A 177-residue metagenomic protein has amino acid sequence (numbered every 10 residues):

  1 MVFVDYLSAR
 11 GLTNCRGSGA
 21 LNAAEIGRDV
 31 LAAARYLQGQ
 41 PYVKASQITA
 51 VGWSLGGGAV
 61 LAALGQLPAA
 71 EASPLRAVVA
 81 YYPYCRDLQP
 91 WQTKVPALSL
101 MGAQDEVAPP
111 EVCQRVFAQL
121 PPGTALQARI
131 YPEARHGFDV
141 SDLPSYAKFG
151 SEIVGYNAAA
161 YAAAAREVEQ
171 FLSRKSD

Functional and structural regions predicted by a protein language model:
M1-Y42, V140-V154: Serine-hydrolase catalytic machinery in alpha/beta-hydrolase-like enzymes
D5, V51-W53, V79-Y82, L100 (+1 more regions): Alpha/beta-hydrolase-fold catalytic nucleophile elbow
A24-K94: Primarily recognizes the serine-hydrolase "nucleophile elbow" in alpha/beta-hydrolase and SGNH/GDSL folds
T93, S99-M101, D105: Short beta-strand/loop motif that positions the catalytic acidic residue of the alpha/beta-hydrolase fold
V95, P109-Q119: Short alpha-helix in the alpha/beta-hydrolase fold that links the catalytic acid
Q104-A108, H136: Acidic catalytic loop of the alpha/beta-hydrolase fold
A125-D177: C-terminal catalytic histidine-bearing segment of alpha/beta-hydrolase fold enzymes
